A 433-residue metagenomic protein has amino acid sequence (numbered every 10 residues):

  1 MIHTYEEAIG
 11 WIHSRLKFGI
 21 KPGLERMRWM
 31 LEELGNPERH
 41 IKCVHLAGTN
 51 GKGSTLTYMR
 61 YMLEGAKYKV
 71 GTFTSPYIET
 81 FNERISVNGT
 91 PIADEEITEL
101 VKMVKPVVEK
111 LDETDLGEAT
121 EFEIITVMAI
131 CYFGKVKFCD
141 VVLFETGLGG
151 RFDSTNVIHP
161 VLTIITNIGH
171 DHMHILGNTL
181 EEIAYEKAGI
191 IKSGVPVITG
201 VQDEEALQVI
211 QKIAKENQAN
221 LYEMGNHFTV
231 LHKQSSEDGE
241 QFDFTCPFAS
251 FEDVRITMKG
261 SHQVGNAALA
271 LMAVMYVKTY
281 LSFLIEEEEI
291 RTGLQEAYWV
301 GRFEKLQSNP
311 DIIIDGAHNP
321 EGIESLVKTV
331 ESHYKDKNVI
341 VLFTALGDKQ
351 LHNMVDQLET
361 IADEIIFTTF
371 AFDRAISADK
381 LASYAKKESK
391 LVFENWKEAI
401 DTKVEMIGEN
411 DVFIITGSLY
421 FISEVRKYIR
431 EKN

Functional and structural regions predicted by a protein language model:
M1-G48, T55-Y68, F73-S75, E109-G117: Short functional linear segments
L31-E32, N36-R39, G65-I158, L176: ATP-dependent carboxylate-amine ligase catalytic core
H40, V136, V141-T146, D153-I164 (+3 more regions): Nucleotide phosphate-binding/pyrophosphate-handling subdomain across enzymes that bind or process nucleotide phosphates
M59, R151-V161, R426-R430: Short Gly/Thr/Asp-enriched flexible loops that form oxyanion-binding sites at enzyme active sites
G147-R151, H159-Q218: Conserved catalytic-core segment of NTP-binding enzymes
G200-V201, K215-S235, I256-S261, E289-E296 (+5 more regions): Beta-strand->loop->alpha-helix junctions that form or flank phosphate-binding loops in nucleotide-handling enzymes
D203-K212, E216-L221, D311-I314, P320 (+1 more regions): C-terminal helical cap/extension that packs against the catalytic core of soluble nucleotide-cofactor enzymes
S418: Active-site-proximal loop/hinge segments that shape catalytic or ion-binding/gating pockets
